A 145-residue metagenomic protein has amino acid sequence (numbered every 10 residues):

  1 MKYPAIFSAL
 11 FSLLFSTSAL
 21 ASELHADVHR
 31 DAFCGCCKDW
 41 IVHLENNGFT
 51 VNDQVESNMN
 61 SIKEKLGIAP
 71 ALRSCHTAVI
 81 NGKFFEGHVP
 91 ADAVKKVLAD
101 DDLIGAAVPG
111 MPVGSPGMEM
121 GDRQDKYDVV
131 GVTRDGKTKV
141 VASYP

Functional and structural regions predicted by a protein language model:
M1-F7: Bacterial N-terminal signal peptides that target proteins for export
S16-S18: N-terminal signal peptide c-region/cleavage motif recognized by signal peptidases
A21-N47: Local sequence-structure signature of Cys/Sec-based thiol-disulfide redox active-site neighborhoods
H25-A26, F49-V51, N81-F84: Short active-site oxyanion
D31-K38, D53-S57, F85-H88: Soluble non-cytosolic domains of exported or imported proteins
I41-N60: Conserved helix-turn-beta segment immediately C-terminal to the redox Cys motif in thioredoxin-like folds
K65, A71-P145: Thiol/selenol-based redox catalytic cores and closely related redox-interacting motifs
